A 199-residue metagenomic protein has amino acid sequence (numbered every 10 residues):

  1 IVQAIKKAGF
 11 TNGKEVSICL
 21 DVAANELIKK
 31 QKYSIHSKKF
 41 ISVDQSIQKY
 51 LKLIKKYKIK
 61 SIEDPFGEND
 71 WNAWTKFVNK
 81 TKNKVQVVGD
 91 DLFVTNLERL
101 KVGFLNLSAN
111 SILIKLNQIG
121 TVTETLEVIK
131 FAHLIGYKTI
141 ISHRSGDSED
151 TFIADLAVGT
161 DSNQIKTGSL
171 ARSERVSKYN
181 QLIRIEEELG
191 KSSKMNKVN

Functional and structural regions predicted by a protein language model:
V2-N199: Catalytic core of soluble alpha/beta enzymes
